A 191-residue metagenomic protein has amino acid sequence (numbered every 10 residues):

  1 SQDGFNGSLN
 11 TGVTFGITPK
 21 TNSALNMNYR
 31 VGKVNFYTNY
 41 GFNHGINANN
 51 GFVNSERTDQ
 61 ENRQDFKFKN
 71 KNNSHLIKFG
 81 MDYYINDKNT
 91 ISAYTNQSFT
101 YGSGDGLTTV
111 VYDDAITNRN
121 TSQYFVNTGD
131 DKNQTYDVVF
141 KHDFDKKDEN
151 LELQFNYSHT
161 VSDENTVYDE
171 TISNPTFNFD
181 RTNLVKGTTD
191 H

Functional and structural regions predicted by a protein language model:
S1-L107, F125-V161: Membrane-proximal, glycine/serine-rich, low-complexity loop/turn segments characteristic of large bacterial
N49-D59, G104-T117, E164-I172, F177: Outer-membrane beta-barrel translocator domains and adjoining extracellular loop/strand segments of Gram-negative
R181-H191: Outer-membrane beta-barrel transmembrane domain signature of Gram-negative proteins, especially the mid-to-C-terminal
